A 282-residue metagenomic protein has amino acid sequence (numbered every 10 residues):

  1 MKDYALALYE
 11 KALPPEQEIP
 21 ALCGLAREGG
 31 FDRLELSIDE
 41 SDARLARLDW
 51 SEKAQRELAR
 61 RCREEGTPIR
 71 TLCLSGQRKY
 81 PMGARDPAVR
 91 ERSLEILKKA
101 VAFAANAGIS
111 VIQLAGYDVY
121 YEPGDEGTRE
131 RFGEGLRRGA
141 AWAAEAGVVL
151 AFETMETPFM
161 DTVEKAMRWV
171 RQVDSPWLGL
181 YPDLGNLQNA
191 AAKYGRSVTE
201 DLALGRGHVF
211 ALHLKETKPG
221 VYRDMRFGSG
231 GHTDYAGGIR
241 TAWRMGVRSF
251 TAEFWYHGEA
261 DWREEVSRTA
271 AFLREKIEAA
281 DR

Functional and structural regions predicted by a protein language model:
M1-N106, S175, G179, G207 (+2 more regions): N-terminal pre-domain/capping segments
Y4-A5, L34, R138-H232: Acidic/histidine-rich catalytic cores of soluble enzymes
Y9-L13, S37-S41, L74-Q77, Y117-V119 (+4 more regions): Active-site beta-loop-alpha junctions enriched in small/polar residues
P20-R27, R61-E65, R78-L180, M245 (+1 more regions): Active-site acidic/histidine proton-transfer and metal-coordination neighborhood in alpha/beta enzyme cores
D32, S110, F210, R248: Short acidic/polar active-site loop segments enriched in Thr and Asp
D42-A46, R78-A84, Y120-D125, Q188-A191 (+2 more regions): A short acidic, helix-capping loop that chelates divalent metal ions and anchors anionic groups
W50-Q55, R90, L97, T128-L136 (+3 more regions): Charged helix-capping and loop-helix junction motifs
G238, F250: H/E-rich (His + Asp/Glu) clusters that bind or coordinate divalent metals
